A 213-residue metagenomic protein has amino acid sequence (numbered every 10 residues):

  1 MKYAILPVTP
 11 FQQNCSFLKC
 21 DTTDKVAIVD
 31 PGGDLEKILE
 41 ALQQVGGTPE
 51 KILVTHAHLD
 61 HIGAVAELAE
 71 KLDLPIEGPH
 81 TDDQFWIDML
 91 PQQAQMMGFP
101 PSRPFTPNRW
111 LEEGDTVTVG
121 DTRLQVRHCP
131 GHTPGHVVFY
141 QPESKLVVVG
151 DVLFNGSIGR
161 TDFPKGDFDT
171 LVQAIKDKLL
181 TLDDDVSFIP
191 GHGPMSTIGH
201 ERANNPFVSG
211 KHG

Functional and structural regions predicted by a protein language model:
M1-V45, V138-G150: Conserved beta-strand hairpin/beta-sheet module of binuclear metal-dependent hydrolase folds, prominently
Y3-P7, I28-V29, I52-T55, Q125-H128 (+1 more regions): Short, flexible loop segments at the rims of nucleotide/cofactor-binding pockets, characterized by
I5, F17, I28, W110 (+3 more regions): Conserved beta-strand positions that form and line the central face of beta-propeller blades
L6-V8, P100, T106-N108, H128-P130: Short Gly/Pro-enriched turn/cap motifs at secondary-structure boundaries
T22, G33, L59, D83 (+4 more regions): Short, glycine/acidic-enriched loop or turn micro-motifs at the edges of active sites
V29, E50-A57, I76-H80, H128-G131 (+2 more regions): Active-site neighborhood of phospho(di)ester-bond hydrolases with catalytic His/Asp-centered motifs
G33-T118, T122, A203-K211: Active-site HxH/HxHxD metal-binding segment of metal-dependent hydrolases
Q93, T116, T122-G213: Metallo-beta-lactamase
